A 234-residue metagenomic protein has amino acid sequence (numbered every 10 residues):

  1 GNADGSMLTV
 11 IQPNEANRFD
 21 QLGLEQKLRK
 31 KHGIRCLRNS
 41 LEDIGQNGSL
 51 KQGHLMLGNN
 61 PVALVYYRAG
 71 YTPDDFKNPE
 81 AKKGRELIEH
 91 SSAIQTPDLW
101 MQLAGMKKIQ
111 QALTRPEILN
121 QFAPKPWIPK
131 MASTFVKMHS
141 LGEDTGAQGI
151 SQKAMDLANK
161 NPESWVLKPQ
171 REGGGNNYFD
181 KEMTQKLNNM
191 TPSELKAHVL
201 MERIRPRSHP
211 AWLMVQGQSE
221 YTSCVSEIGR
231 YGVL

Functional and structural regions predicted by a protein language model:
G1-L234: Domain-scale recognition of functional cores that engage charged ligands
